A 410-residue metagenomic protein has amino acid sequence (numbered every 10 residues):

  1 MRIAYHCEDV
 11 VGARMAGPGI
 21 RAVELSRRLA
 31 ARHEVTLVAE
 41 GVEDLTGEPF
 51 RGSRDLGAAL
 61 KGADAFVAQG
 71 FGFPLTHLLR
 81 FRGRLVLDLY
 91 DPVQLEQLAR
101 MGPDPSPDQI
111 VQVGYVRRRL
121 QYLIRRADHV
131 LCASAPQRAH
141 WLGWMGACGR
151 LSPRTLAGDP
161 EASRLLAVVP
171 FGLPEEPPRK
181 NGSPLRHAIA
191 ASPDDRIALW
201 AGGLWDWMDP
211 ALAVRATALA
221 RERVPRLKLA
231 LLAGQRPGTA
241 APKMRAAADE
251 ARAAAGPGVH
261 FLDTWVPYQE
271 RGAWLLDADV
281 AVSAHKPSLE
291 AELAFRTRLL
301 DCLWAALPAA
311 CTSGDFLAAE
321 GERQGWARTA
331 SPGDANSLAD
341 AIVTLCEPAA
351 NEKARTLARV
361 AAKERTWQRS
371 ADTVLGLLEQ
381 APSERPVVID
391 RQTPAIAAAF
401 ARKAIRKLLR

Functional and structural regions predicted by a protein language model:
M1-V42, A220, R406-R410: N-terminal subdomain of nucleotide-sugar transferases
A4-H6, L173-P177, P184-M208, A213-T217 (+2 more regions): Conserved donor-binding/catalytic core segment of Leloir-type glycosyltransferases
E8, G12, G83, L87-R118 (+5 more regions): Acceptor-binding helix/loop patch of EC 2.4 sugar-transfer enzymes, predominantly nucleotide-sugar-dependent
Y122-P184, P193: Donor nucleotide-sugar binding/catalytic pocket of nucleotide-sugar-dependent glycosyltransferases
M208, P267-A273, A281-L303, A310-A319: Nucleotide-sugar-dependent
A233-Q235, A241-A273: Nucleotide-activated donor-binding/catalytic signature segment of Leloir-type glycosyltransferases, i.e., the conserved
A318-V343: Change "using UDP/GDP/dTDP sugars" to "using nucleotide sugars
G333, K353-L378, P382-A395: A charged, aromatic-enriched C-terminal amphipathic alpha-helix characteristic of glycosyltransferases across folds
